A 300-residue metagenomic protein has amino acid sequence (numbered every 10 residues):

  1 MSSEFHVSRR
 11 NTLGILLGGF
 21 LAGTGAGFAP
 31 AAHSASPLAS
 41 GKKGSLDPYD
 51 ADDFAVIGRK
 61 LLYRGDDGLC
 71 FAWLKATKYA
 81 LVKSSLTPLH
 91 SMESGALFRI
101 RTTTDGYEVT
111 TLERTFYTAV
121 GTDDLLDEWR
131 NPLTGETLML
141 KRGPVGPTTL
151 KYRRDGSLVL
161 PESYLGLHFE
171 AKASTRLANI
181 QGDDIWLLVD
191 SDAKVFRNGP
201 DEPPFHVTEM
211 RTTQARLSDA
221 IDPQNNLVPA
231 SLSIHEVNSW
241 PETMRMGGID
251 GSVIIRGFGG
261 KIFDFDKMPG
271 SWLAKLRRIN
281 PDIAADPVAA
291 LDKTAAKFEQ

Functional and structural regions predicted by a protein language model:
S2-H6, N11-H33: N-terminal export signals
H6, G27-L61: C-terminal segment of N-terminal export signals and the immediately downstream linker at the start of the mature
D47-D50, F54-M92, A96-V109: Active-site-adjacent core segments of small-molecule enzymes
K75-K78, V189-V195, E236-V237: Short beta-strand segments that buttress and anchor functional surface loops
S84-A220: Predominantly extracellular/secreted and cell-surface proteins with exposed, flexible low-complexity segments
E108, N225-V228: Coil-to-beta-strand transition motifs
D219, L227-N238: Mature extracytoplasmic/lumenal regions of exported proteins
I234-Q300: Edge beta-strand at a domain terminus
